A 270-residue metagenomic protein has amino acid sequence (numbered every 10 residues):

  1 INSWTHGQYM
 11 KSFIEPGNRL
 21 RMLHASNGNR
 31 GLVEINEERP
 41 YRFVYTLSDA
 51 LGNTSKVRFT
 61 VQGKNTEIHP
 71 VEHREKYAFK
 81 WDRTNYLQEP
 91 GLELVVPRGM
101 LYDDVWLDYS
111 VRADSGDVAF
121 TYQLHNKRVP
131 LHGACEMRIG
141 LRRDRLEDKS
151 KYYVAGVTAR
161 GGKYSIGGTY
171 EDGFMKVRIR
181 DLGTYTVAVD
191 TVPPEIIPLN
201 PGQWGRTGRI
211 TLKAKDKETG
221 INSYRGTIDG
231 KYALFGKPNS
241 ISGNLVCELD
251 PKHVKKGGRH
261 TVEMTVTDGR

Functional and structural regions predicted by a protein language model:
I1-G63, G167, F174-V177, K215-R270: Long, low-complexity serine/threonine/glycine- and acidic-rich segments characteristic of extracellular
I68-D82, L107-Y153: Proteolytic processing hotspots in large secreted/extracellular or virion-associated proteins and select intracellular
W81-L107: Predominantly extracellular/luminal regions of secreted and cell-surface proteins, especially disulfide-bonded
P97, R138-R142, R209-K217: Short edge beta-strand/loop segments characteristic of extracellular beta-sandwich folds
K127-G183, S223-R225, Y232: Proteolytic-maturation and junctional protease-sensitive modules
V129-P130, G202-T207: Short, solvent-exposed loop/linker segments at the N-terminal edge of repeated beta-sheet extracellular domains
T191-E195: Proline-centered linker/hinge motifs at extracellular inter-domain junctions
P198-N200: Surface-exposed, proline-enriched loop/turn segments that connect beta strands in immunoglobulin-like
